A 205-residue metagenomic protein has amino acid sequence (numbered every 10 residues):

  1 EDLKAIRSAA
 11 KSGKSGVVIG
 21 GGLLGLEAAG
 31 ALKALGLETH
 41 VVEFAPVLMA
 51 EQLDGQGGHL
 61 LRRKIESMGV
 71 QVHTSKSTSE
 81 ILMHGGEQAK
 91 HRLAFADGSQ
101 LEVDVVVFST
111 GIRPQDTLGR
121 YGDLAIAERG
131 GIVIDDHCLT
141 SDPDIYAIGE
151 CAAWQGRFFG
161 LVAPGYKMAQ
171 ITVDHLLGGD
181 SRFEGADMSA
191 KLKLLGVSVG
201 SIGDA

Functional and structural regions predicted by a protein language model:
E1-G13, R92-A94, Q100-D174: FAD-site-proximal beta/loop scaffold in flavoenzymes
A5-L53, G57: Rossmann-like NAD(P)H-binding beta-loop-alpha module
S8-K11, A34, E66, V70-Q71 (+2 more regions): Generic secondary-structure signature for well-ordered alpha-helical cores
V18-I19, T74, I134, A147: General beta-strand structural signal in soluble alpha/beta enzymes
L35-I134: A Rossmann-like FAD-binding core segment of flavoenzymes
C151-A205: Mid-to-C-terminal Rossmann-like scaffold of FAD/NAD(P)H-dependent oxidoreductases
